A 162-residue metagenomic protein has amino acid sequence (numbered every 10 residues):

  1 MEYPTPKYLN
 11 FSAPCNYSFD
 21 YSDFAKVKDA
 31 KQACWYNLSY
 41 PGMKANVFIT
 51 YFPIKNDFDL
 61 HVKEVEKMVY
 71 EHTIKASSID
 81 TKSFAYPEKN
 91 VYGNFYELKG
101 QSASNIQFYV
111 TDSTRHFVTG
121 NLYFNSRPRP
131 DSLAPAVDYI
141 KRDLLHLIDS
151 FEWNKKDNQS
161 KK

Functional and structural regions predicted by a protein language model:
M1-S12, Q159-K162: Sec-dependent signal peptide cleavage junction
N10-K67: Secretory pathway targeting signatures of secreted, lumenal, and periplasmic proteins
A25, P53-K55, G100-S102, F124-S126: Beta-strand elements of well-folded, non-transmembrane domains
K28, M68-E71, L147-S150, N154: Structured segments of extracytoplasmic/periplasmic soluble domains in secreted or envelope-associated proteins
M43-K44, T114-H116, Y123-R127: Short connector loops/turns at beta-strand edges and beta->alpha or beta->beta junctions
V47-N56, Q107, P130-D138: Second-shell loop/turn segments in exported
E66-N121, D157-N158: Signature of long, low-cysteine stretches enriched in small and polar/charged residues
N121-K162: Surface-exposed amphipathic alpha-helical segments
